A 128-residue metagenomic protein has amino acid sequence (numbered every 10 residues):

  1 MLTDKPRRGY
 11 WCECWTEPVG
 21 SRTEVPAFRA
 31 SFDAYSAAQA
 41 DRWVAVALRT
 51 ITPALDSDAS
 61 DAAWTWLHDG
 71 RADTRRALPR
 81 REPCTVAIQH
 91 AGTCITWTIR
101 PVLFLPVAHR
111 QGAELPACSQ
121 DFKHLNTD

Functional and structural regions predicted by a protein language model:
M1-F28: Short aromatic-glycine-(Arg/Gly/Cys) micro-motifs in beta-strand/loop hairpins
D4, R8, Y35-S36, S57-A59 (+1 more regions): Intrinsically disordered, low-complexity regions enriched in Ser/Pro/Gly/Gln/His and often acidic
G9-W15, A30-D33, T85-A87, T96-T98: Ordered hydrophobic segments in well-structured contexts
V19-S21, Q39, F104: Generic "edge-of-domain/loop-turn" microfeature
R22, R42, V107-H109: Short acidic, gly/pro-rich beta-turn/loop elements at beta-sheet edges and active-site/ligand-binding grooves
V25-R42: A short, exposed loop/beta-hairpin motif centered on an aromatic-Gly-Thr core
R49-D128: Short, mixed-charge low-complexity intrinsically disordered segments
